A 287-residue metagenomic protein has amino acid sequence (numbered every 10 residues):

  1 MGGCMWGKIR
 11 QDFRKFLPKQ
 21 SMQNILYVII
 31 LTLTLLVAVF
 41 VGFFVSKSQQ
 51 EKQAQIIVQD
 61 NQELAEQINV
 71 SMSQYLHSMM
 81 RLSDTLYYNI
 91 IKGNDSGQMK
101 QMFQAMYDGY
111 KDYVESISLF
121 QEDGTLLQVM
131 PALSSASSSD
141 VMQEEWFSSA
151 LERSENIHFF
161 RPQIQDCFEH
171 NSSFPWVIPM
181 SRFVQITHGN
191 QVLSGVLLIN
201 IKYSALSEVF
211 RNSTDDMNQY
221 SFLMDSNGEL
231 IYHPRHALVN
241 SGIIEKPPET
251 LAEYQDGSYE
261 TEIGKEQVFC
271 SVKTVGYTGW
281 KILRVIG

Functional and structural regions predicted by a protein language model:
G3-E51, Q55: Extreme N-terminal signal-anchor transmembrane helix of membrane signaling/transducer proteins, especially in bacteria
S46-Q62, I68-S83, K92-S96, G109 (+1 more regions): Membrane-proximal amphipathic alpha-helices that sit immediately adjacent to an N-terminal transmembrane/signal-anchor
S71-Q101, I117-S134: Extracellular/periplasmic ligand-binding regions of membrane signal-transduction receptors
N89, Y113, L127-I201: Extracytoplasmic/periplasmic ligand-binding sensor regions of membrane-associated signaling proteins
K100-D108, V196-L238: Solvent-exposed, extracytoplasmic
S137-Q143, A205-E208, N212, H236-T250: A short, polar/charged loop-to-alpha-helix boundary motif
Q165-C167, F183-I186, I199-F210, A237 (+2 more regions): Helix-start (N-cap) segments at beta->loop->alpha junctions that couple sensory/regulatory domains to adjoining helices
N227, H236-G287: Extracellular/periplasmic juxtamembrane segments that couple receptor/chemosensory ectodomains to their
